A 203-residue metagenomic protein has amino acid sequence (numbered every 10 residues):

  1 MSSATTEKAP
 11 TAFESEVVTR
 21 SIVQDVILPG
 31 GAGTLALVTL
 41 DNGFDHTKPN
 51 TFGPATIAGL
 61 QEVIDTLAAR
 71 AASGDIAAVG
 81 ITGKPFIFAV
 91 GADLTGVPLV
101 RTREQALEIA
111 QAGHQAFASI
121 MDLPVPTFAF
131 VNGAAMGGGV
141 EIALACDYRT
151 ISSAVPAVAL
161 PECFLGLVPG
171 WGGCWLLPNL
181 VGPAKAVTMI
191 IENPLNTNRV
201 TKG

Functional and structural regions predicted by a protein language model:
S2-T82, A118: Conserved CoA-thioester-binding segment of acyl-CoA-metabolizing enzymes
N42, T47, T82-A116, F164-G166: Glycine- (often His-adjacent) and acidic-residue-rich active-site loop that binds/positions the CoA thioester
E62, A112-Q115, E141: Alpha-helical scaffolding segments of alpha/beta enzyme cores, especially the outer helices of TIM-barrel or partial
L94, A116-D122, I142: Acidic/glycine-enriched connector segments
D122-G138, I142-G203: Crotonase-fold acyl-CoA enzyme core
